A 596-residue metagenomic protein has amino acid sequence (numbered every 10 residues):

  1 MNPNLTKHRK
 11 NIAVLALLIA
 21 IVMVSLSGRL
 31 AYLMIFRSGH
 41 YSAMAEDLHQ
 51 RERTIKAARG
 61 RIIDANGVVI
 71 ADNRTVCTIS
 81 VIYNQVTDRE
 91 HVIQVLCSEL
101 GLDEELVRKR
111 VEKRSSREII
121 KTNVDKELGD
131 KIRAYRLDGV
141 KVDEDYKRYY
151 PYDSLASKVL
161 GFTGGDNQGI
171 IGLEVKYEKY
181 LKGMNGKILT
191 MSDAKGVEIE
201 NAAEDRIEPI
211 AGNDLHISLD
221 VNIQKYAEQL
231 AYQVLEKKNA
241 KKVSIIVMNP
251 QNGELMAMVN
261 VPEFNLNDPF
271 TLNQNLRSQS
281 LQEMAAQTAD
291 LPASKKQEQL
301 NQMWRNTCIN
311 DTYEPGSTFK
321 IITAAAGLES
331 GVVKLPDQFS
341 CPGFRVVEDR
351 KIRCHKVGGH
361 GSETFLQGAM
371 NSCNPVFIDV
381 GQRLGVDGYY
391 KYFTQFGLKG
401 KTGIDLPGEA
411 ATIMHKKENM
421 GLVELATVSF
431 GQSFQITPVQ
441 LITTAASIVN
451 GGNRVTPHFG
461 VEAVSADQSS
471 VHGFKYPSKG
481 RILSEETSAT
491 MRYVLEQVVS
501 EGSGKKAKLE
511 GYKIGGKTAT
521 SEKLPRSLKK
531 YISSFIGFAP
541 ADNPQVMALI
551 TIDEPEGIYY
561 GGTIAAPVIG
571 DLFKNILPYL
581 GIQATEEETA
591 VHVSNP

Functional and structural regions predicted by a protein language model:
M1-A286, M303, T312, K334 (+5 more regions): Periplasmic/cell-envelope proteins involved in peptidoglycan metabolism and beta-lactam response
A71, D193-E204, L219, P250-T318 (+4 more regions): Beta-lactam-recognizing serine transpeptidase/beta-lactamase-like catalytic domain environment
